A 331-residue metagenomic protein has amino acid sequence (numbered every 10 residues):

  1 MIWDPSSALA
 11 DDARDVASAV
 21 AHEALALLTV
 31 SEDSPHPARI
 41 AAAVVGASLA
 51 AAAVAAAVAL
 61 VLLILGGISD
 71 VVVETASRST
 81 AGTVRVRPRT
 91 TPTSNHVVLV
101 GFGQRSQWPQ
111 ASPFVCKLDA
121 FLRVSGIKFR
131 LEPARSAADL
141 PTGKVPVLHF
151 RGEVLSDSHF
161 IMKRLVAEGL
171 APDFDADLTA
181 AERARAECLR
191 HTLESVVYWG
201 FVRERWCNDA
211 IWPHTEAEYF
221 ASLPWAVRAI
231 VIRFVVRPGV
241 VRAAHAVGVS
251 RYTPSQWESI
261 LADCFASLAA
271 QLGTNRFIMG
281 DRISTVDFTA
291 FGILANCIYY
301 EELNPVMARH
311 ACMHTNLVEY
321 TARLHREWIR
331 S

Functional and structural regions predicted by a protein language model:
I2-D12, A21, L25-D33, P37-G46 (+1 more regions): GST-like domain detector, emphasizing the conserved glutathione-binding G-site in the N-terminal thioredoxin-like
L49-A52: Single-pass alpha-helical transmembrane signal-anchor segments in small membrane proteins across taxa
K117, F121-V124, R164, I260-S267 (+2 more regions): Amphipathic alpha-helical segments that form well-ordered structural scaffolds and often line/cohere around active
W199-N316: GST-like fold's C-terminal all-alpha helical module
V318-S331: C-terminal helix/juxtamembrane-tail motif
